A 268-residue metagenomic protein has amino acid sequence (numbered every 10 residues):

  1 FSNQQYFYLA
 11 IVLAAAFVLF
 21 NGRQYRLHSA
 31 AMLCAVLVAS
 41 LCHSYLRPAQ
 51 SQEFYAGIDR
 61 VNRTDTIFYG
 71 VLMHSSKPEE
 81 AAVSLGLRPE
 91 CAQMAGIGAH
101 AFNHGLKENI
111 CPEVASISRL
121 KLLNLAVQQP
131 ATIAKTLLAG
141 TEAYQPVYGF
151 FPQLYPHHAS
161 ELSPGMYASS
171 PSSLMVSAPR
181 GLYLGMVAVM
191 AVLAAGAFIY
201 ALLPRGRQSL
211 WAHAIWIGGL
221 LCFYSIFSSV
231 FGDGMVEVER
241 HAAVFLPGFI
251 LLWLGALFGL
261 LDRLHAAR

Functional and structural regions predicted by a protein language model:
F1, S44, L220-E237: Transmembrane-helix signature of polytopic, lipid-linked glycan biosynthesis machinery
F1-A15: Transmembrane helices and adjacent periplasmic/lumenal helix-loop junctions of polyprenol-phosphate-dependent
I11-L19, A191-A201, F249-L264: Transmembrane alpha-helical segments
N21-L37: Membrane-interfacial entry segments at the cytosolic side of transmembrane helices
C34-A35, Q208-V230: Transmembrane alpha-helix segments characteristic of polytopic inner-membrane glycan-assembly/cell-envelope
A49-L162: Membrane-proximal stem/loop segments at transmembrane-domain junctions that anchor or position
T136-G218: Membrane-interface anchor segments at the N-terminal boundary of transmembrane helices in multi-pass membrane enzymes
V236-P247: Non-cytosolic membrane-interface motifs at loop->transmembrane helix junctions
